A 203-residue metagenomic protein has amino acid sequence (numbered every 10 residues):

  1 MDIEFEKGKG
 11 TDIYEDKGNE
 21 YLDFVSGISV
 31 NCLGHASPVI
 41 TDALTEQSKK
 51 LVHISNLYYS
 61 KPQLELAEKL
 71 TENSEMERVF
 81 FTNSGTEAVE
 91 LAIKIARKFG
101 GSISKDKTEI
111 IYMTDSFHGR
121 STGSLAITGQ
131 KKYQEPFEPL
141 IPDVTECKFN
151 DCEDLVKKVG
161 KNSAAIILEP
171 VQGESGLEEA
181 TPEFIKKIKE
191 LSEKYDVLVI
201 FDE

Functional and structural regions predicted by a protein language model:
M1-K9: Active-site-adjacent loop/helix segments that line or gate small-molecule/cofactor pockets in enzymes
E15-D16: Short, acidic, Ser/Thr-enriched surface-loop or helix-capping motifs
N19, A165, L198-V199: Hydrophobic "anchor" residues on beta-strands that sit immediately upstream of conserved functional sites
N19-E20, L177: Residue-level signal for well-ordered, solvent-exposed loop/turn and beta-edge residues enriched in charged/polar side
E20-K105: Glycine-rich loop-to-alpha-helix module at the N-terminal edge of alpha/beta enzyme cores
E68-A165: PLP-dependent aspartate aminotransferase-fold enzymes
S163-L177: Short acidic, glycine-rich surface-loop motifs adjacent to enzyme active sites
E178-E203: Catalytic PLP-binding core of fold-type I/II PLP enzymes
